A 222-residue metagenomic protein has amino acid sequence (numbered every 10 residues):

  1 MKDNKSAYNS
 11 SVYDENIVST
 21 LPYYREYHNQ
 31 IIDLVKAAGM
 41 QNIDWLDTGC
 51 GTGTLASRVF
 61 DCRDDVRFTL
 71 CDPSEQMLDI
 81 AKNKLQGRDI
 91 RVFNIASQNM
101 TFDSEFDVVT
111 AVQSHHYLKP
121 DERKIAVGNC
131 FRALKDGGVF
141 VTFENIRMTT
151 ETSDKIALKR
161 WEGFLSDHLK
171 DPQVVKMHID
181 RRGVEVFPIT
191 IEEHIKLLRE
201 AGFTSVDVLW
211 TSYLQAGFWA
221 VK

Functional and structural regions predicted by a protein language model:
M1-G39: Conserved class I S-adenosyl-L-methionine
L46-T48, T52-N99: Class I SAM-dependent methyltransferase SAM/SAH-binding core
T110: A conserved beta-strand element that flanks and buttresses the S-adenosyl-L-methionine
Q113-H116, E144: Short catalytic micro-motifs in class I SAM-dependent methyltransferases
K124-D136: A short glycine-rich, Lys/Arg-flanked "PGG" loop and its adjoining helix->strand segment in the class I
F143-A201: C-terminal alpha-helical "lid/dimerization" subdomain adjacent to the S-adenosyl-L-methionine
T204-K222: Core SAM-dependent methyltransferase catalytic element
